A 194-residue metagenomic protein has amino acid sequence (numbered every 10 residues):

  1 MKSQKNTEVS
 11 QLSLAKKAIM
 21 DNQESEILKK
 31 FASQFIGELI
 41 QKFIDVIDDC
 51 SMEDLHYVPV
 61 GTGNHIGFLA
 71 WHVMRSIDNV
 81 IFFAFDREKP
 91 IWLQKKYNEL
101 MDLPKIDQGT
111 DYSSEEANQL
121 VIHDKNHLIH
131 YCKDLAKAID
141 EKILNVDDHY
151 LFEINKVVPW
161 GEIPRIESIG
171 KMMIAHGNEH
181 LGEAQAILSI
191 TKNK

Functional and structural regions predicted by a protein language model:
K2-I19, S33-G37, Q41-I44, D54-Q108 (+1 more regions): Short, contiguous alpha-helical
K17-Q23, D111-L120, P159-W160: A short small-residue
S25-S33, I122-I129: Active-site rim elements
E26, L93-N98, D124, I143 (+2 more regions): Alpha-helix initiation/capping motif
Q34-F35, V46, Y131, K142: Residues that form generic nucleotide/phosphate-binding pockets
D49, H72, N145: Conserved catalytic core of Hanks-type protein kinase domains
P104-F152, K171-M173: Acidic/histidine-rich alpha-helical segments that form the ligand environment of transition-metal centers
